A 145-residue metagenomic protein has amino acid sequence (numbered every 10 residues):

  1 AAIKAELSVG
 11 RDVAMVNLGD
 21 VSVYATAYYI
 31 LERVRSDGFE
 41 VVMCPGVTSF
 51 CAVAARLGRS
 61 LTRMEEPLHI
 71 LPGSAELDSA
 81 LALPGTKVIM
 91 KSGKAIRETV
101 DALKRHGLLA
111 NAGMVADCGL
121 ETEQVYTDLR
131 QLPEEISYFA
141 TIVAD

Functional and structural regions predicted by a protein language model:
A1-F39, Y126, L132, A140-T141 (+1 more regions): Class I S-adenosyl-L-methionine
A5, A55, D101, R105: Charged/polar, solvent-exposed surface patches and flexible loops
V9, D37, M64, H106-L108: Short, structurally constrained coil/turn elements that cap an alpha-helix or connect an alpha-helix to the following
V13, L81-D145: A contiguous loop/helix-start segment that scaffolds small-molecule binding in enzyme catalytic cores
N17, L71, M90-K91: Thr-Gly-centered strand-to-loop micro-motif
S22-L83, P133: Class I SAM-dependent methyltransferase SAM-binding "motif I" and its flanking Rossmann-like core
